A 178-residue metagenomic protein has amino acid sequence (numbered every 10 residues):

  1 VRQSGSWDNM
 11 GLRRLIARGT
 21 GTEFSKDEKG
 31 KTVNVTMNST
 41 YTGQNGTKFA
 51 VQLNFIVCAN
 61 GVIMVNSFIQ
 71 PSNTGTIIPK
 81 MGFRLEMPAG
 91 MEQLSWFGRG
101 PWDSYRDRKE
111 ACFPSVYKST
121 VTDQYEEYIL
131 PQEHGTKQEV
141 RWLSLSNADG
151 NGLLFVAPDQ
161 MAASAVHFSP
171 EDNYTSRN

Functional and structural regions predicted by a protein language model:
V1-N178: Beta-strand/loop-rich accessory regions of lumenal/periplasmic or secreted enzymes, predominantly carbohydrate-active
